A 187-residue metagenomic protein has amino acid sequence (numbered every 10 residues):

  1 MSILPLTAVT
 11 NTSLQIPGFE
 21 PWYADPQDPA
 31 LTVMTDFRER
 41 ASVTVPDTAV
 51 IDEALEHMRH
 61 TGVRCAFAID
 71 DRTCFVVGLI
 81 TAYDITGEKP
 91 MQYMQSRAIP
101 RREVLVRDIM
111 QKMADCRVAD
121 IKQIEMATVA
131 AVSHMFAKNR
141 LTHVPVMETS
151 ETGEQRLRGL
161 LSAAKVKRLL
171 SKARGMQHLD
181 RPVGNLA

Functional and structural regions predicted by a protein language model:
M1-A187: Tandem CBS (Cystathionine beta-synthase) repeat/Bateman regulatory domains
